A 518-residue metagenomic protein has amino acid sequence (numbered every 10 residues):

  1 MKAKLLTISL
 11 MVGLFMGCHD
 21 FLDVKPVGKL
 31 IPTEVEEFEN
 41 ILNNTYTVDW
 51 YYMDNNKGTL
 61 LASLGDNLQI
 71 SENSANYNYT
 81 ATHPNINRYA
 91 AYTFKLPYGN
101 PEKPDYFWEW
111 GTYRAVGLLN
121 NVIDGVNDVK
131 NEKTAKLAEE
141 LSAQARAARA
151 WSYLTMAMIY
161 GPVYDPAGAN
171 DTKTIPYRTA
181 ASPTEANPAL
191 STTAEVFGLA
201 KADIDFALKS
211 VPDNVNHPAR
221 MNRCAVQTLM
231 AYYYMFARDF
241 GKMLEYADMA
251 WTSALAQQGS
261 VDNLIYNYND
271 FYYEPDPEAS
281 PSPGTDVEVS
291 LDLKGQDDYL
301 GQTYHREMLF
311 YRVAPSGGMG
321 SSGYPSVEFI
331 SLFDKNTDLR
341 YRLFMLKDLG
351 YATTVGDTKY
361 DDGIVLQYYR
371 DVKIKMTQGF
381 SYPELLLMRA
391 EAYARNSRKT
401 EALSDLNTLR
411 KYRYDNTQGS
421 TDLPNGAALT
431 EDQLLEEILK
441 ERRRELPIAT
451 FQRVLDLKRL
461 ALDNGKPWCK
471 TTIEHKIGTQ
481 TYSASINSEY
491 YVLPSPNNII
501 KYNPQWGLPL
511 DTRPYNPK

Functional and structural regions predicted by a protein language model:
C18-Q69, L332-N336, T417, D432 (+1 more regions): Membrane-proximal, proline-rich intrinsically disordered regions
E39, Y46-L60, A237-Y382, Q433-L455 (+3 more regions): Extended ligand-binding clefts on enzyme/binding-domain cores
H83-Y160, S191, D205-N214, D371-T377 (+1 more regions): Conserved, well-structured interaction surfaces
V116-L119, F197, I204, A247 (+2 more regions): Inward-facing hydrophobic residues that define packing positions of alpha-helical scaffold repeats
